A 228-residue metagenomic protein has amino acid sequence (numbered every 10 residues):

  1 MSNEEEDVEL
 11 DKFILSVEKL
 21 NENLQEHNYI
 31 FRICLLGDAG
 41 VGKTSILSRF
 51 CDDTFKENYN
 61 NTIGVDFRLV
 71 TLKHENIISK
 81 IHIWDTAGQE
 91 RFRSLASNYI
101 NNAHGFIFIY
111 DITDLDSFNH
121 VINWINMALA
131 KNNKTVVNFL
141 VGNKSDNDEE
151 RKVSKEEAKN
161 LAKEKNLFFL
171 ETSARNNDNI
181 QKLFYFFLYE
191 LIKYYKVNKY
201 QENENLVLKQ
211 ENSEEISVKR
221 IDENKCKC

Functional and structural regions predicted by a protein language model:
M1-G40, T44, K73-I78, K134-C228: Conserved P-loop small GTPase signature centered on TRAFAC-class small GTPases
D52-I78: Switch I (effector-binding) loop of TRAFAC-class P-loop GTPase G-domains
R68, R93-N98: Conserved alpha-helical scaffold flanking the Walker A/P-loop in AAA+ ATPase domains
K73-N76, S97-N102, L129-K134: Conserved catalytic network of the ASCE P-loop NTPase/AAA+ motor domain
S79-S94: Switch II (G3) loop of P-loop NTPases
A103-I122, N132-T135, S145-K152: Conserved Switch II/interswitch segment of TRAFAC-class P-loop GTPases
